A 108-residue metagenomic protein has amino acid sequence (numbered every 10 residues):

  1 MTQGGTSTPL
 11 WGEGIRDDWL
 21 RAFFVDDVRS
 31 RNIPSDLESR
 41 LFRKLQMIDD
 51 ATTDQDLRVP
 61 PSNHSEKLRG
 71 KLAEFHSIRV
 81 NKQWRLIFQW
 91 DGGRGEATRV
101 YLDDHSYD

Functional and structural regions predicted by a protein language model:
M1-L45: Arg/Lys-rich, positively charged N-terminal/basic patches that mediate binding to nucleic acids
M1-P9, R69, H76-D108: Enriched for short, Lys/Arg-rich terminal
L10, I15, P60-N63, A97: Sequence-level motif detector for i,i+2 pairs with an aromatic at +2
W19, K44, T52-Q55, S65-E66 (+1 more regions): Intrinsically disordered, low-complexity boundary segments flanking structured domains
I48: Conserved phosphate-interacting/catalytic interface
T52-H76: A short, surface-exposed loop/turn module that caps and links secondary-structure elements
